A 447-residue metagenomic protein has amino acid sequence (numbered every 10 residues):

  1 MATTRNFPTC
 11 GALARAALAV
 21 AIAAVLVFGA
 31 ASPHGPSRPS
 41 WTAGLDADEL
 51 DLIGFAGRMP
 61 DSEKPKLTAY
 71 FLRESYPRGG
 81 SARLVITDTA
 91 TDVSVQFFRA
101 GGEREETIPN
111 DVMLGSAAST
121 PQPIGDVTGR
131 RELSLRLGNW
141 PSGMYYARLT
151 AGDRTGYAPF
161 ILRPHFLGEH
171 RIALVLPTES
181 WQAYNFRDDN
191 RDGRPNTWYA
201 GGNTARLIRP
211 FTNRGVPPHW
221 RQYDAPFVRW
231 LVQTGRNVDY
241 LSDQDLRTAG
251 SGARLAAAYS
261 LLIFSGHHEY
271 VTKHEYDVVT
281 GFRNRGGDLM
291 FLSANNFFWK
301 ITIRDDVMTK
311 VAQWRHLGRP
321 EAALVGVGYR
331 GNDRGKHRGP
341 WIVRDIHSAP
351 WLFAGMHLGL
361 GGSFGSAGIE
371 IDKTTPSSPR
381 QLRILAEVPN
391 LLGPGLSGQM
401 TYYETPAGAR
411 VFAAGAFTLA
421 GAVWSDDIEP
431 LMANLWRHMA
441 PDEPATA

Functional and structural regions predicted by a protein language model:
A16-V27: Bacterial N-terminal signal peptides
V25-R38: C-terminal region of N-terminal signal peptides and the immediate post-cleavage residues of exported proteins
S37-K66: Proline/serine/threonine-rich low-complexity linkers at boundaries of modular beta-sandwich domains
T68-T91, F97-E103, N110-L162: Ligand-binding face of N-terminal immunoglobulin V-set domains in extracellular IgSF glycoproteins
T87-G101, G152-L255: Aromatic-Pro/Gly-enriched surface loop or interdomain linker that acts as a lid/target-recognition segment
P121-V127, L133-R136, V216-R304, V423: Helical hinge/lid and interdomain linker segments adjacent to catalytic or ligand-binding clefts that mediate domain
Q233, I371-T446: Extracellular low-complexity, Gly/Ser/Thr-rich intrinsically disordered linkers and protease-sensitive activation/hinge
N295-G395: An acidic, glycine-rich "communication" segment
